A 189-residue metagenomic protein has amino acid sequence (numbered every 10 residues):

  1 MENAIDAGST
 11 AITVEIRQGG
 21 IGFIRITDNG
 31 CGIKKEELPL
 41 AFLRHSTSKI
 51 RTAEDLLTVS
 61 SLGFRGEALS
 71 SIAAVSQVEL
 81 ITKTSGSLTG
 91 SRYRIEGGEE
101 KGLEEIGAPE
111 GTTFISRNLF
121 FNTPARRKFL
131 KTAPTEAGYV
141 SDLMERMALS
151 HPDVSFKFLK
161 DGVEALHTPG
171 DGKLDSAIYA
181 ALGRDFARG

Functional and structural regions predicted by a protein language model:
M1-G189: N-terminal phosphate-binding caps/lids of nucleotide- and nucleic-acid-binding domains
